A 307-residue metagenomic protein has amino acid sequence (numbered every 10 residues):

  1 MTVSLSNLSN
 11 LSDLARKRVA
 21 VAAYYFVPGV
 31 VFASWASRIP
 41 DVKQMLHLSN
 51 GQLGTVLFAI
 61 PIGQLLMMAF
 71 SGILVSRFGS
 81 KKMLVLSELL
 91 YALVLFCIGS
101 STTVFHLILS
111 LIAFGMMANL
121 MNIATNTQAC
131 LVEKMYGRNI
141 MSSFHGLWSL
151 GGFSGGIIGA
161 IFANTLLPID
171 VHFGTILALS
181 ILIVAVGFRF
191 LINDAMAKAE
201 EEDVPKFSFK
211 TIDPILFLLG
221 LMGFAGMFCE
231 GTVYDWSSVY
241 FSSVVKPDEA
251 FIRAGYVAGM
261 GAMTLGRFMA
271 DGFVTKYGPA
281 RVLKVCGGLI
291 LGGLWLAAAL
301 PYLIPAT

Functional and structural regions predicted by a protein language model:
A33, I60-A69, G152-F153, M260-F268: Residue-level signature of mid-helix packing/kink "hotspots" within the transmembrane helices of 12-pass Major
S37-G51, D235-F251: Short amphipathic helix-loop junctions that connect adjacent transmembrane helices in Major Facilitator Superfamily/SLC
H47, G79, S100-F105, K246 (+1 more regions): Helix-breaking motifs and short loop linkers at transmembrane-helix boundaries and internal kinks in secondary membrane
L66-F105: Conserved MFS/SLC helix-loop-helix module at the cytosolic interface between two early adjacent transmembrane helices
M67-S80, A163, G266-P279: Helix-to-loop junctions at the C-terminal end of transmembrane segments in multipass secondary transporters
K82-F96, R281-L296: Structural signature of the two symmetry-related core transmembrane helices
H106, S143-I192: Helix-loop-helix hairpin linking two adjacent transmembrane segments in secondary transporters
L111-L147: Cytoplasmic helix-loop-helix junction between adjacent transmembrane helices in 12-TM secondary transporters
